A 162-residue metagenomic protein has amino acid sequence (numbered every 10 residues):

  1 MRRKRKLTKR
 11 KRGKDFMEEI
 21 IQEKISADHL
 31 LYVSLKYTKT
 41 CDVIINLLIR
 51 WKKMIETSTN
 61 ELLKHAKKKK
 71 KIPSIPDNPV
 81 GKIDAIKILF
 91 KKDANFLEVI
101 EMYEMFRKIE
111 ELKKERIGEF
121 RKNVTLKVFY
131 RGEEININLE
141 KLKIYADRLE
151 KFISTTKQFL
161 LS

Functional and structural regions predicted by a protein language model:
M1-I44: Charged alpha-helical initiation segments
M1-R5, T40-K52, D84-I100: Charged, low-complexity, helix/coiled-coil-prone segments
R5, D147-S162: Charged phosphate-binding loop/patch that engages nucleotide di/tri-phosphates or the phosphate backbone of nucleic
E18-I21, I25, I45-E56, L97-I100 (+4 more regions): Generic structural signal for well-ordered, non-transmembrane alpha-helical segments in soluble/cytosolic regions
A27-T38, E61, H65, T156-L160: Secondary-structure edge/capping motif, primarily at the C-terminal ends of alpha-helices and the immediately following
K36-I75: N-terminal interaction modules that seed assembly of large macromolecular complexes
K64-K68, V99-Y103, Q158-S162: Long amphipathic alpha-helical segments
K69-E150: Long, charged low-complexity segments
